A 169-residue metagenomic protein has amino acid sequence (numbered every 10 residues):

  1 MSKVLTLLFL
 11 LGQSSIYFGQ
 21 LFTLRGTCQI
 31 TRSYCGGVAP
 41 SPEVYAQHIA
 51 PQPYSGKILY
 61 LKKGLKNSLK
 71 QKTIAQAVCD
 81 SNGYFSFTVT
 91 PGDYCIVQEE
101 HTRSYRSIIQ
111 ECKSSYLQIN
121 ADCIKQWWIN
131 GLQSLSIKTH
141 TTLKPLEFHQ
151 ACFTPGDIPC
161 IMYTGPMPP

Functional and structural regions predicted by a protein language model:
M1-V4: Positively charged n-region of N-terminal signal peptides that target proteins for export
L10-L11: Short, linear, compositionally biased motifs with a strong N-terminal bias
G19-L65, Q71, H101-P169: Primarily secretory-pathway and cell-envelope proteins
G26, C79-F87: Glycine-centered loop-to-beta-strand initiation motif
N67-N82: Short, acidic Ser/Thr/Gly-rich low-complexity loop/linker segments typical of extracellular and cell-surface proteins
S86-C95, E100-T102: Short Pro-Gly-centered beta-turn/loop motif in secreted/extracellular proteins
